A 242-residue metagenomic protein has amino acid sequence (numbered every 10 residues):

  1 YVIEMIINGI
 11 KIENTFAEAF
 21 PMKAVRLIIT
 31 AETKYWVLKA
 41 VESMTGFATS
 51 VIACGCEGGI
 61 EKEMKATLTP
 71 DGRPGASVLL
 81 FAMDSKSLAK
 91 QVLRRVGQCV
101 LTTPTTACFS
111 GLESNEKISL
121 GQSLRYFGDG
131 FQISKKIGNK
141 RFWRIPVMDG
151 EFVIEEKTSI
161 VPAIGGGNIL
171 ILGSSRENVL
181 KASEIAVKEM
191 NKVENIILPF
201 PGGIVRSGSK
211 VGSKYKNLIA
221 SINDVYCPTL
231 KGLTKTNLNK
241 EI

Functional and structural regions predicted by a protein language model:
M5-E13, E18, R26-K65, V78 (+2 more regions): Conserved mixed alpha/beta catalytic, RNA-binding, or beta-rich assembly cores of soluble enzyme, regulatory
T67-D71: Long, compositionally biased intrinsically disordered regions
G72-V78: Glycine-/proline-rich flexible loop or hinge segments
